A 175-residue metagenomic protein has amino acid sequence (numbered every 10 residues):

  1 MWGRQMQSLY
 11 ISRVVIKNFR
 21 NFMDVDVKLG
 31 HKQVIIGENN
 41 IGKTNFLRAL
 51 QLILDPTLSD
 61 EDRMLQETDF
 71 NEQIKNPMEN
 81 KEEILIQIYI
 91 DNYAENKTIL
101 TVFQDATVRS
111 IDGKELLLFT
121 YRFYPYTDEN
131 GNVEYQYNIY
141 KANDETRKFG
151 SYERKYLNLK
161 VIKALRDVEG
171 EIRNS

Functional and structural regions predicted by a protein language model:
W2-D55, R63-N76: Pre-Walker A-like glycine/lysine-rich segment at the N-terminus of P-loop NTPase domains
S8-L9, F22, K81-L85, K114-L118 (+1 more regions): A general secondary-structure signal for short beta-strands and their flanking turns/coil in non-transmembrane regions
R13-V15, D26, L85-Y89, L118-T120: Beta-strand secondary-structure signal
K17, G30, Y89-Y93, Y124 (+1 more regions): Solvent-exposed residues in well-ordered beta-strands and their adjoining turns, especially edge/terminal strands
N18-N21, N39-N40, N45, N71 (+9 more regions): Detector for Asparagine
R48-I111: Conserved P-loop NTP-binding catalytic core
A94-S175: Electropositive, glycine-dotted interaction segments that contact anionic polymers or phosphate-rich ligands
